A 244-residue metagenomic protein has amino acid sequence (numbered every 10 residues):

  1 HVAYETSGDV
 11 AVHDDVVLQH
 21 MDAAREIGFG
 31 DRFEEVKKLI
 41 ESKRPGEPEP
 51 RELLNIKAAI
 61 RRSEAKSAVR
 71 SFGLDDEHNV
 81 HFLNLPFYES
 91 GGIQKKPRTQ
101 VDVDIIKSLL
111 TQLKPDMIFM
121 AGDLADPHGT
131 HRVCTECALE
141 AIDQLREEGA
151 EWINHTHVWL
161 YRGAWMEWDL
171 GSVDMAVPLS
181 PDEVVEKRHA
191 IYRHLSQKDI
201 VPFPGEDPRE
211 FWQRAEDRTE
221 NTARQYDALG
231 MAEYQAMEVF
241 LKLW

Functional and structural regions predicted by a protein language model:
H1-W152, L160, V185, H189-R193 (+4 more regions): Active-site beta-strand->loop->alpha-helix modules in alpha/beta enzyme cores, enriched in Gly/His/Asp(Glu)
N154-W212: Active-site/pore-lining binding-face segments in mid-to-C-terminal subdomains
I200, D217-R218: A generic structural signal for solvent-exposed, polar alpha-helical segments
L243-W244: C-terminal accessory region of SF2 helicases/translocases
